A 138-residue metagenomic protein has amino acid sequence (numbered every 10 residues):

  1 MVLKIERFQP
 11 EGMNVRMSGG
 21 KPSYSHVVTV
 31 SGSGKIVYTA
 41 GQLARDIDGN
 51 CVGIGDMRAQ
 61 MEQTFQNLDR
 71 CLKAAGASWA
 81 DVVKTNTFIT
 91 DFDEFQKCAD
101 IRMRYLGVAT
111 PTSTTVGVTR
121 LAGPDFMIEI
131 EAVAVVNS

Functional and structural regions predicted by a protein language model:
M1-Q66, R70-V83, I89-S138: N-terminal presequence-like segments and the immediate start of the first folded domain
